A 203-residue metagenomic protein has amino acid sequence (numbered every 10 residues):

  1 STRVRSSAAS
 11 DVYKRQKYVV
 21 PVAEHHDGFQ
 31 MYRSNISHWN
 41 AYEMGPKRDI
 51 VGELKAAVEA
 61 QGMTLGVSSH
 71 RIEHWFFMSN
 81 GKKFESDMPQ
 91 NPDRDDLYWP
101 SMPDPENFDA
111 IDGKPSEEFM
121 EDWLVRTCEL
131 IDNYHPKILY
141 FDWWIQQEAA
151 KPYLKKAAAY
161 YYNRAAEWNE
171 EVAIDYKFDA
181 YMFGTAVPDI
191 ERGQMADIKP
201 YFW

Functional and structural regions predicted by a protein language model:
S1, R33-D49, E106-E121, Y140-P152: The substrate-binding groove and active-site-proximal loops of carbohydrate-active enzymes, especially glycoside
T2-A9, Y13: Single conserved hydrophobic/aromatic residue that forms the stacking wall/gate of nucleotide- or nucleobase-binding
D11, V58, L139: Conserved, mostly hydrophobic/aromatic
Q16, H135-P136: Proline-aspartate-enriched helix->loop->beta-strand connector
K17, P21-F84: Acidic/aromatic-lined carbohydrate-recognition and catalytic surfaces of CAZymes acting on diverse glycans
A57, Q61, G66, F76-P105 (+1 more regions): Core domains of carbohydrate- and sulfate-ester-processing enzymes
Q61-F76, Y140-W144, W168-M182: Aromatic-lined carbohydrate-recognition surfaces of secreted/lumenal glycan-active proteins
D93-L97, S101-M102, E106-D109, G113-E121 (+3 more regions): Glycan-recognition surfaces
